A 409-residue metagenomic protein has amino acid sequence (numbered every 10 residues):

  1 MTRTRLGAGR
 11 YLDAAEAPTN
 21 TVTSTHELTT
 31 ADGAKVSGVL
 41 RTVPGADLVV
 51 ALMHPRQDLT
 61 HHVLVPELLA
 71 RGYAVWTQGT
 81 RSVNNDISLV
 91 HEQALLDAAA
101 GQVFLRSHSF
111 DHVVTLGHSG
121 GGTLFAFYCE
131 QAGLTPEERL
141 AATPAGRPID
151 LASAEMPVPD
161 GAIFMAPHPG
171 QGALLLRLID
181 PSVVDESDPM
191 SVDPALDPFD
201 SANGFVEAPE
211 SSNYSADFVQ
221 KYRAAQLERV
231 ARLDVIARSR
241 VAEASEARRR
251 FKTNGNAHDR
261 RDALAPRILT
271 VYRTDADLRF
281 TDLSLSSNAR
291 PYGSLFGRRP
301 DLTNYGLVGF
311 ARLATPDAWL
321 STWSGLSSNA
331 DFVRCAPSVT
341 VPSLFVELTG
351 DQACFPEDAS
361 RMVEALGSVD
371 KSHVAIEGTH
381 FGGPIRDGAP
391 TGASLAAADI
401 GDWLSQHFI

Functional and structural regions predicted by a protein language model:
M1-L48, I385-R386, P390-A393: N-terminal cap/lid segment of alpha/beta-hydrolase-fold proteins
V65-D86: Conserved alpha/beta-hydrolase
R81-V114, L134, A389-L395: Catalytic nucleophile-loop/oxyanion-hole region of alpha/beta-hydrolase and closely related hydrolase-like folds
H112-S187: Primarily recognizes the serine-hydrolase "nucleophile elbow" in alpha/beta-hydrolase and SGNH/GDSL folds
A195-D331: Alpha/beta-hydrolase
V339, F345-E347: Short beta-strand/loop motif that positions the catalytic acidic residue of the alpha/beta-hydrolase fold
Q352-D358: Conserved alpha/beta-hydrolase "acid-adjacent" motif
E377-I409: Catalytic active-site module of serine/aspartate enzymes centered on a nucleophile-bearing elbow/loop
